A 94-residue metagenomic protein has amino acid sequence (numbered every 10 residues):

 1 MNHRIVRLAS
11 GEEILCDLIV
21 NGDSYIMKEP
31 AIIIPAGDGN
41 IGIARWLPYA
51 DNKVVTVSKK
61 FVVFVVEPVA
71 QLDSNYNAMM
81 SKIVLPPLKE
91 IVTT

Functional and structural regions predicted by a protein language model:
M1-T94: Conserved RNA-binding domains used in RNP assembly and mRNA/RNA metabolism
